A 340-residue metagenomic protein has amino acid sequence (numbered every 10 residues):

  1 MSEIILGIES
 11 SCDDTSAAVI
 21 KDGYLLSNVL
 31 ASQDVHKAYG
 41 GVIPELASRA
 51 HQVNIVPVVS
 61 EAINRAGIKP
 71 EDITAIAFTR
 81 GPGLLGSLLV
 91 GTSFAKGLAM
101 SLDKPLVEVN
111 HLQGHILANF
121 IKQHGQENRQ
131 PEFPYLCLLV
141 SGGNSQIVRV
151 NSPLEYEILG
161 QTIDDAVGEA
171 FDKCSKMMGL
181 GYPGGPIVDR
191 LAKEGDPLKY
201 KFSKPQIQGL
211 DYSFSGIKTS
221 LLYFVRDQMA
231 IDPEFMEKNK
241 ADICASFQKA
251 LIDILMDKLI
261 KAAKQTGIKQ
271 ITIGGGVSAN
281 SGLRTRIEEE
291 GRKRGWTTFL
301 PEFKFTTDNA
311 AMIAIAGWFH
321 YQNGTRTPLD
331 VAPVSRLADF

Functional and structural regions predicted by a protein language model:
M1-S2, V109-Y135, A316: Conserved phosphate-binding catalytic cores of ATP/NTP-utilizing and phosphoryl-transfer enzymes
S2-P82, H111, H115, I243: N-terminal beta-alpha supersecondary unit
T15-I20, C137-L139, S145-R149: Short beta-strand scaffold segments in enzyme catalytic cores
K69-R80, T266-S278, F299-E302: Short glycine-rich phosphate-binding loop at a beta-alpha junction
E108-V109, E288-I313: Conserved phosphate-binding/catalytic loops in two-lobed NTP-binding clefts
Q113, N151-E194, K218-T219, Y223-M229: Glycine-rich phosphate-binding loop plus the immediately following alpha-helix
H115-L117, P301-D339: Glycine-rich phosphate-binding/hydrolytic loop that grips phosphoryl groups
R190-I271, N280-R294, Y321-G324, F340: A contiguous, well-structured pocket-lining segment that forms one wall/lid of small-molecule binding clefts in soluble
